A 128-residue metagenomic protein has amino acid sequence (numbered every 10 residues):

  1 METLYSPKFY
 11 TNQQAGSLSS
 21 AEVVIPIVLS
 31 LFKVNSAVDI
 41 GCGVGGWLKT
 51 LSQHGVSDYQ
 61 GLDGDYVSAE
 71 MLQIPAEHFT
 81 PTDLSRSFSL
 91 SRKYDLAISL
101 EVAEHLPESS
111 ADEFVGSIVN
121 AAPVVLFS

Functional and structural regions predicted by a protein language model:
M1-L100, S109-A121: Conserved N-terminal segment of class I S-adenosyl-L-methionine
L100-A103, S128: Residues lining the SAM
A122-S128: Conserved beta-strand signature within the Rossmann-like core of class I S-adenosyl-L-methionine
